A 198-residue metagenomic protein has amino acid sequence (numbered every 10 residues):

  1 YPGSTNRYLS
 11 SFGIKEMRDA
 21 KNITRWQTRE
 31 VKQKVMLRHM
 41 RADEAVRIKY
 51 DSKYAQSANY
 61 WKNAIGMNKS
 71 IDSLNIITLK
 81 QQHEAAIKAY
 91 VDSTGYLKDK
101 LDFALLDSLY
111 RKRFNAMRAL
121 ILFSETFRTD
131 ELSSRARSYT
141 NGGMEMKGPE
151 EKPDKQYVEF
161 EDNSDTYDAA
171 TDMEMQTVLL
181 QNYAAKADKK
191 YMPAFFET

Functional and structural regions predicted by a protein language model:
Y1-T198: Terminal presequence/propeptide segments associated with secretion/organelle targeting and zymogen/polyprotein
